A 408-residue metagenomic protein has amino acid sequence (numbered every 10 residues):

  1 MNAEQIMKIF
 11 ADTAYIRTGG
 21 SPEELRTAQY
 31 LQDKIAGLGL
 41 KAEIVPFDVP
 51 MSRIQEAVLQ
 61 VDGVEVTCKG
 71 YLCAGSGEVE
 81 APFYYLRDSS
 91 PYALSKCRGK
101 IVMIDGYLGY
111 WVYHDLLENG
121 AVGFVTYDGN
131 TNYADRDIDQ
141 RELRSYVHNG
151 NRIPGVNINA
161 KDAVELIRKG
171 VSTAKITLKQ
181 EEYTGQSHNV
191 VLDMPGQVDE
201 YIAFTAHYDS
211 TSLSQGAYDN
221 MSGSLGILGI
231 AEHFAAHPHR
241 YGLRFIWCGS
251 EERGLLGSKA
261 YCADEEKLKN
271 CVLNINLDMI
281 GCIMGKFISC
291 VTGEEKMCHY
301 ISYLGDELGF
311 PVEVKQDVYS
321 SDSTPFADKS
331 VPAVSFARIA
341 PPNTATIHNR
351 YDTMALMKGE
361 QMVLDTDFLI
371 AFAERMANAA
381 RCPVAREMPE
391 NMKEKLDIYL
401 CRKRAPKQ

Functional and structural regions predicted by a protein language model:
M1-E23, L38, N132-R144, D209 (+2 more regions): N-terminal capping segment at the start of a domain
M7-I101: Noncatalytic luminal/extracellular "stalk/propeptide" segments of secretory-pathway proteins
A14-P22, Q32, K41, M103-Y107 (+6 more regions): Second-shell loop/turn segments in exported
I35-A36, G106-Y107, L117, E200-L255 (+1 more regions): Alpha-helical metal-binding/catalytic segments enriched in His/Glu/Asp
V64-T67, Y71-Y85, S89-P91, Q140-A217 (+2 more regions): Soluble metallo-hydrolase cores and metallopeptidase-like ectodomains found primarily in the secretory/periplasmic
V102-M103, G123-T126, G155-N157, V191 (+4 more regions): Structural recognition of the beta-strand scaffold that forms the well-ordered cores of secreted hydrolase catalytic
D199, S212, C248-A345: Metal-dependent peptidase/peptidase-like ectodomains
E232, N343-Q408: His/Asp/Glu-rich mid-to-C-terminal helical/loop segments that flank catalytic regions of hydrolases
